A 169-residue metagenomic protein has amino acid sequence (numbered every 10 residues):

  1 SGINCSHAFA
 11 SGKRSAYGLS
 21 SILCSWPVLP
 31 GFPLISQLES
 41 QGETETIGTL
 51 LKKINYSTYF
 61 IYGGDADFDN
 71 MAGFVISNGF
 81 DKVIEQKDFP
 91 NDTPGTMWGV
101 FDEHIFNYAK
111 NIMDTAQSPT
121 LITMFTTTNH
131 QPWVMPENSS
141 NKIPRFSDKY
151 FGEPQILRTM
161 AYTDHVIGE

Functional and structural regions predicted by a protein language model:
S1-E169: Solvent-exposed soluble domains appended to multi-pass membrane proteins
